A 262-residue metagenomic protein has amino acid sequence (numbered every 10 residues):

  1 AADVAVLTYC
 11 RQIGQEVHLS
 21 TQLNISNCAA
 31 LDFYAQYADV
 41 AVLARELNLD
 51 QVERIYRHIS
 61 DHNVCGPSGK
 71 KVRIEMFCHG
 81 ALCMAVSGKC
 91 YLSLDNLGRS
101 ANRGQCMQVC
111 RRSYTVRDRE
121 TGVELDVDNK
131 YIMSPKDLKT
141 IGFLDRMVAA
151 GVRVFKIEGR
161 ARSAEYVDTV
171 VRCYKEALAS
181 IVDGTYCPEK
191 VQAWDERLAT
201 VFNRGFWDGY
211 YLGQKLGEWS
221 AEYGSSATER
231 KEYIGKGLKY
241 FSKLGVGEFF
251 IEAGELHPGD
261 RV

Functional and structural regions predicted by a protein language model:
A1, E16-H18, D32-V262: Surface-exposed amphipathic alpha-helical tracts and adjacent flexible/coil segments at the periphery of soluble enzymes
A1-F33: N-terminal active-site wall of soluble small-molecule enzyme domains
